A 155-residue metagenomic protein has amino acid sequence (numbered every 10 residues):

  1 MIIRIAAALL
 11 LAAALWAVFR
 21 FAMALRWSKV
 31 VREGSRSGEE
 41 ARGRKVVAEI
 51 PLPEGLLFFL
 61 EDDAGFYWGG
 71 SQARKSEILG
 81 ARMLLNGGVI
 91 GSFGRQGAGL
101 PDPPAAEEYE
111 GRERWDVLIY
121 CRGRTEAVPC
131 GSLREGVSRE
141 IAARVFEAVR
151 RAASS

Functional and structural regions predicted by a protein language model:
I2-A64: Anionic N-terminal interaction surfaces
R44-I50, A73, E126-G131: Generic detection of short hydrophobic beta-strand segments and adjacent strand-loop junctions
K45, L52-F58, L79, G97-A105: Short small/polar-residue motifs
A64-Y67, G88: Hydrophobic residues embedded in beta-strands of well-ordered beta-sheets
Y67-G69, R122: Short strand-coil-strand connectors
G69-G80: Short coil-to-beta-strand transition motifs
A81-S155: Acidic, Ser/Thr- and proline-rich intrinsically disordered linker/docking segments of eukaryotic scaffolds
